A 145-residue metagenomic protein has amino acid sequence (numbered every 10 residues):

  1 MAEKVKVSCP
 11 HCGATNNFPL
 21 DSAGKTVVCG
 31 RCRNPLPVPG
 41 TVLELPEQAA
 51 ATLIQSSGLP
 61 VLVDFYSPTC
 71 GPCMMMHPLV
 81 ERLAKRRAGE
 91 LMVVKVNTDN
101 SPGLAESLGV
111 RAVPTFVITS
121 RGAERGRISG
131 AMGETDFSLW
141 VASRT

Functional and structural regions predicted by a protein language model:
C9-C12, C29-C32: Short cysteine-rich clusters marking metal-coordination/redox-active sites
N16, L36, H77: Cys/His-rich microdomains that often coordinate metals
F18-V27: Short linker/helix segments within small regulatory modules
L43-P60: A short beta-strand-turn-helix
L45, F65, V80-A84, A88-G103: Thiol-based oxidoreductase modules, predominantly thioredoxin-like and allied folds used for disulfide exchange
G58, F65-T69, A112: Short pre-active-site segment immediately N-terminal to redox-active cysteine/selenocysteine motifs in thiol-based
F65-L79: Conserved redox-active cysteine motifs that mediate thiol-disulfide chemistry, especially di-cysteine Cys-X(1-2)-Cys
A112, V117-T145: Non-catalytic, surface beta->alpha helical segment in thiol-disulfide oxidoreductase systems
